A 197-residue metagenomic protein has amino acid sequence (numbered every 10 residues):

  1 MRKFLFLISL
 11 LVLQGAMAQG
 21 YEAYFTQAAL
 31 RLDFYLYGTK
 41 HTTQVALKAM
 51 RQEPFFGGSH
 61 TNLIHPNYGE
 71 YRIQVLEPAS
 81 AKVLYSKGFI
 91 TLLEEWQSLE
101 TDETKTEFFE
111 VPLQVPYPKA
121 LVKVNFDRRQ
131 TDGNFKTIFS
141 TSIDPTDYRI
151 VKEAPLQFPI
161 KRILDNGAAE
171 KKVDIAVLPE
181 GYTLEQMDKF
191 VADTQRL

Functional and structural regions predicted by a protein language model:
F4-L13: Sec-dependent N-terminal signal peptides
A16-G20: Boundary at the C-terminal end of the N-terminal hydrophobic targeting segment
E22-Y37, F158, L164-N166, K171: Short, amphipathic alpha-helical segments
Y24-V151: Beta-strand-enriched, solvent-exposed domains that form extended recognition/catalytic surfaces
Y148-L197: Fold-level signature of zinc-dependent metallopeptidase catalytic domains
